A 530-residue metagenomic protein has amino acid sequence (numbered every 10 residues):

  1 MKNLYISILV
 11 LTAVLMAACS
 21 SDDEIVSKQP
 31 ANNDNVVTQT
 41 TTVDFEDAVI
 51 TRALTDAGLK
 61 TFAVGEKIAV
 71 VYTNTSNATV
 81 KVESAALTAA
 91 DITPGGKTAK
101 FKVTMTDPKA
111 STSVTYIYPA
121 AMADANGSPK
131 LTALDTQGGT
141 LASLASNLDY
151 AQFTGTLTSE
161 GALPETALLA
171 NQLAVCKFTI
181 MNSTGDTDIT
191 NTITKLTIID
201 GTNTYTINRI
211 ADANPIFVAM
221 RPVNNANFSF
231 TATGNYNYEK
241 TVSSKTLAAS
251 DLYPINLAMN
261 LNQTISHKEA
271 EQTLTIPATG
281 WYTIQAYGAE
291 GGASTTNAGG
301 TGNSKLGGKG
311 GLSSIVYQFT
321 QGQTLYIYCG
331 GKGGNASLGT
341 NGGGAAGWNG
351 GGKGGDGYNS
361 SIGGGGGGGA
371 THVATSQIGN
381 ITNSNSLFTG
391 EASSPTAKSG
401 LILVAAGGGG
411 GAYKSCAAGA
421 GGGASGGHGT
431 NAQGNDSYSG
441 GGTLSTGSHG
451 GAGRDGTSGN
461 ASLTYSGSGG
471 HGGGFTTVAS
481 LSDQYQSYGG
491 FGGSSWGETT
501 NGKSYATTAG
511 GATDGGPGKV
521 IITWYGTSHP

Functional and structural regions predicted by a protein language model:
K2-N262, E271-Y282, Y287, T320: Sec-type signal peptide cleavage vicinity
D22, N74-S76, A120-D124, T184 (+7 more regions): Short loop/turn segments at secondary-structure transitions that flank enzyme active sites
V64-E66, T112, A174, G280 (+6 more regions): Residues that flank catalytic or metal-binding motifs in active/ligand-binding sites
T115-I117, V175-T179, T283-Y287, S314-Q318 (+4 more regions): Residues within well-ordered beta-strands of beta-sheet-rich folds
A142-D186, I255-N262, N335, K353-G363 (+2 more regions): Compositionally biased low-complexity segments at domain edges in trafficked proteins and select soluble regulators
N262-L312, T320, G333, I381-S386 (+3 more regions): Acidic, Ser/Thr/Pro
G288-S376, G410-G442, H449-G451, G459-S462 (+2 more regions): Glycine-rich strand-loop-strand elements at beta-sheet edges
T371, D514-H529: Short, structured beta-strand segments at or near domain termini in extracellular proteins/domains
